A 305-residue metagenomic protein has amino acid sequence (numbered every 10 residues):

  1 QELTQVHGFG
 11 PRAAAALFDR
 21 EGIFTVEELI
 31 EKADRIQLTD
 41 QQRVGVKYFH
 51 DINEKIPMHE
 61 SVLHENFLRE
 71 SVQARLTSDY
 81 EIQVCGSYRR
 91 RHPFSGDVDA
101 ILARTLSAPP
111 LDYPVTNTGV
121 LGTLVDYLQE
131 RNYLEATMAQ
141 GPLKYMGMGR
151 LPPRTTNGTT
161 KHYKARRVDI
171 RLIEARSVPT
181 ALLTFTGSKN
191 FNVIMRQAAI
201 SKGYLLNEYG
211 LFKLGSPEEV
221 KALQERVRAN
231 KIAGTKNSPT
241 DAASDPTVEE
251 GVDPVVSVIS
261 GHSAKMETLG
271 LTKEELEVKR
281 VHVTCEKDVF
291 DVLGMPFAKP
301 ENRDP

Functional and structural regions predicted by a protein language model:
Q1-G96, L102-K144, P179, S201-Y209 (+8 more regions): Accessory alpha-helical DNA-binding modules that contact the DNA backbone or grooves
I101-P110, M148-T155, L211-R226: Short regulatory "switch" loops immediately downstream of catalytic or recognition motifs within protein catalytic
V125-S177: Conserved catalytic core of two-metal-ion nucleotidyltransferases
K161-P305: Catalytic cores of NTP-dependent nucleotidyl/adenyl transfer enzymes across multiple folds
